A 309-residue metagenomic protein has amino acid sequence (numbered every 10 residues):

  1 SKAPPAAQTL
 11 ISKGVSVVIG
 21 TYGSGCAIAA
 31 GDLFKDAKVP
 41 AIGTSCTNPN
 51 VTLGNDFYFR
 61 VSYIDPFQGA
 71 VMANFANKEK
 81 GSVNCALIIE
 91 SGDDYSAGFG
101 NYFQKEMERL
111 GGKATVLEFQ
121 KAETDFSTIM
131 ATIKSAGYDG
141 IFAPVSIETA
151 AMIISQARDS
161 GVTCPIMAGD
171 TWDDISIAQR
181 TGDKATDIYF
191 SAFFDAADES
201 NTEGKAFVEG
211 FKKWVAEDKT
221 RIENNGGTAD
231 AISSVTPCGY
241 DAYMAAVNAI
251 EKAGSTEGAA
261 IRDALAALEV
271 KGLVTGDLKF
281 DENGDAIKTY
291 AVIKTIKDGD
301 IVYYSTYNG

Functional and structural regions predicted by a protein language model:
S1-T52, V61, F119-S127, E148 (+3 more regions): Beta-alpha junction/loop-to-helix N-cap segments that form part of ligand/metal-binding clefts
S1-T9, A143, V235-C238, D281-D285: N-terminal extracellular/periplasmic Venus flytrap/periplasmic-binding protein-like
L10-Y22, I42-T44, A86-I89, G137-I147 (+3 more regions): Periplasmic-binding protein-like
L33-V39, G100-A197: Extracellular/periplasmic bilobed ligand-binding domains
A37-N77, A192-D195: Extracellular glycoside hydrolase catalytic/binding regions
Y58-K121, D139-G140: An alpha-beta-alpha
A157-Y240, T295-K297, I301-N308: Extracellular/periplasmic periplasmic-binding protein-like sensory domains
A216-P237, Y243-V302: Segments of small-molecule ligand-sensing domains
